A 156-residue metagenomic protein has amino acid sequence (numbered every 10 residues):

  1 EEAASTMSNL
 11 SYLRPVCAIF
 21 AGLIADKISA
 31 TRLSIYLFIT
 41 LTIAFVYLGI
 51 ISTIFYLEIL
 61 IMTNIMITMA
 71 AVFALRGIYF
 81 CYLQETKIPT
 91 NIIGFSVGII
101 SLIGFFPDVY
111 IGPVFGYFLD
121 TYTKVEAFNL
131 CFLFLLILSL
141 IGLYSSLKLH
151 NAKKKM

Functional and structural regions predicted by a protein language model:
T6-D26: Transmembrane alpha-helices of Major Facilitator/SLC transporters
D26-I39: Cytoplasmic membrane-interface "Motif A"-like loop-to-helix N-cap segments of 12-TM Major Facilitator Superfamily
T40-F55: C-terminal ends and interior cores of transmembrane alpha-helices in multi-pass membrane transporters/permeases
G49-S52, E85, L133-M156: Multi-pass alpha-helical transporter architecture, strongest for 12-TM Major Facilitator/SLC carriers used
E58-A74: Hydrophobic core of transmembrane alpha-helices in multi-pass small-molecule transporters, especially MFS/SLC-type
A74-I88: Intracellular juxtamembrane helix-capping segments at the cytosolic ends of symmetry-related transmembrane helices
T90-Y122: A late C-terminal transmembrane helix in Major Facilitator Superfamily
Y117-L138: A membrane-interface helix-boundary motif in multi-pass transporters
